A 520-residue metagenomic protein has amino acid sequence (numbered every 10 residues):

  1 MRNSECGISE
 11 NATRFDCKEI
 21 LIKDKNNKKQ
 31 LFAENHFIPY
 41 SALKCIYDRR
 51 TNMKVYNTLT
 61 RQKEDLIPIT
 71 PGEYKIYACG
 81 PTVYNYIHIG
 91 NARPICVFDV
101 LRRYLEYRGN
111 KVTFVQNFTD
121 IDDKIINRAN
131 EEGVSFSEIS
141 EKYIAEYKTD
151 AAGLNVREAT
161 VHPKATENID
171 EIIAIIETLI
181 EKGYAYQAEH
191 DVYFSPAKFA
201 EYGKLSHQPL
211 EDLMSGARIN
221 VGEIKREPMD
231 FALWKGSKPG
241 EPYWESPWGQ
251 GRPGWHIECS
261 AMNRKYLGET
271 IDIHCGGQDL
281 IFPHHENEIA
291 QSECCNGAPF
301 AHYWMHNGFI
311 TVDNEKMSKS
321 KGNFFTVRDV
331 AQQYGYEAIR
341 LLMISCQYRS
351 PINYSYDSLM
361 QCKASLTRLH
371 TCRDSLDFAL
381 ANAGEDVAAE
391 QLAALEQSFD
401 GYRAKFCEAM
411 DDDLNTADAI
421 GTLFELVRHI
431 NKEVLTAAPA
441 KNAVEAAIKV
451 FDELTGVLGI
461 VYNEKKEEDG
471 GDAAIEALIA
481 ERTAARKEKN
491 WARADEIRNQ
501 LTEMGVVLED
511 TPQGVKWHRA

Functional and structural regions predicted by a protein language model:
M1-I8, A12-D16, F32-Y47: Short, basic, low-complexity termini and linkers enriched in Ser/Thr/Gly/Pro that act as targeting/leader peptides
I46, T51, K316, F324-A520: Structural preference for alpha-helix termini/caps and helix-kink/transition segments
I46, T51-Y84, I95, D99 (+2 more regions): Alpha-helical recognition segments enriched in aromatics with Gly/Pro capping that present substrate-recognition
T60-D65, I69-R157, Q513-W517: N-terminal, positively charged nucleic-acid-binding surface of large information/translation enzymes
N110, Y184, V506: Short phosphate-binding/catalytic loops that engage adenosine nucleotides
F118-D122, I144-Y147, R157-I172, E189-F199: Short, glycine/charge-rich beta-strand/loop segments that flank catalytic centers and engage negatively charged groups
N130-S135, T160-T166, G277: The substrate-binding groove and active-site-proximal loops of carbohydrate-active enzymes, especially glycoside
